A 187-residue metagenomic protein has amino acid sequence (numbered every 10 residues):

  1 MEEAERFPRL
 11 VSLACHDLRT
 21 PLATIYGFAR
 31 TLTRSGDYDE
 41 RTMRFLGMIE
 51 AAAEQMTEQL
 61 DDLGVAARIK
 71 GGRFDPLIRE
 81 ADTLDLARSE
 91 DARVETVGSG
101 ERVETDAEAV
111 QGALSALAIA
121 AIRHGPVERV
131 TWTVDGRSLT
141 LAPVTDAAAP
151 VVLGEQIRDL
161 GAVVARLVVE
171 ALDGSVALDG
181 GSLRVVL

Functional and structural regions predicted by a protein language model:
S12, G27, E58-G72: Conserved E/DxxT/N motif and adjacent residues on the DHp alpha2 helix of HisKA-family sensor histidine kinases
T24-D39: Conserved C-terminal segment of the DHp
R41, K70-A81, R102-E104: Short flexible loop/turn segments at helix-to-beta-strand junctions within the C-terminal catalytic HATPase_c
A51-M56: Short alpha-helical segment of the dimerization/phosphotransfer core of two-component systems
S138-A162: Glycine-rich/acidic phosphate-handling loop/turn and adjacent ATP-lid/helix of nucleotide-binding kinase/ATPase domains
A165-V169: Detector for a conserved hydrophobic position within an alpha-helical segment of the HATPase_c
